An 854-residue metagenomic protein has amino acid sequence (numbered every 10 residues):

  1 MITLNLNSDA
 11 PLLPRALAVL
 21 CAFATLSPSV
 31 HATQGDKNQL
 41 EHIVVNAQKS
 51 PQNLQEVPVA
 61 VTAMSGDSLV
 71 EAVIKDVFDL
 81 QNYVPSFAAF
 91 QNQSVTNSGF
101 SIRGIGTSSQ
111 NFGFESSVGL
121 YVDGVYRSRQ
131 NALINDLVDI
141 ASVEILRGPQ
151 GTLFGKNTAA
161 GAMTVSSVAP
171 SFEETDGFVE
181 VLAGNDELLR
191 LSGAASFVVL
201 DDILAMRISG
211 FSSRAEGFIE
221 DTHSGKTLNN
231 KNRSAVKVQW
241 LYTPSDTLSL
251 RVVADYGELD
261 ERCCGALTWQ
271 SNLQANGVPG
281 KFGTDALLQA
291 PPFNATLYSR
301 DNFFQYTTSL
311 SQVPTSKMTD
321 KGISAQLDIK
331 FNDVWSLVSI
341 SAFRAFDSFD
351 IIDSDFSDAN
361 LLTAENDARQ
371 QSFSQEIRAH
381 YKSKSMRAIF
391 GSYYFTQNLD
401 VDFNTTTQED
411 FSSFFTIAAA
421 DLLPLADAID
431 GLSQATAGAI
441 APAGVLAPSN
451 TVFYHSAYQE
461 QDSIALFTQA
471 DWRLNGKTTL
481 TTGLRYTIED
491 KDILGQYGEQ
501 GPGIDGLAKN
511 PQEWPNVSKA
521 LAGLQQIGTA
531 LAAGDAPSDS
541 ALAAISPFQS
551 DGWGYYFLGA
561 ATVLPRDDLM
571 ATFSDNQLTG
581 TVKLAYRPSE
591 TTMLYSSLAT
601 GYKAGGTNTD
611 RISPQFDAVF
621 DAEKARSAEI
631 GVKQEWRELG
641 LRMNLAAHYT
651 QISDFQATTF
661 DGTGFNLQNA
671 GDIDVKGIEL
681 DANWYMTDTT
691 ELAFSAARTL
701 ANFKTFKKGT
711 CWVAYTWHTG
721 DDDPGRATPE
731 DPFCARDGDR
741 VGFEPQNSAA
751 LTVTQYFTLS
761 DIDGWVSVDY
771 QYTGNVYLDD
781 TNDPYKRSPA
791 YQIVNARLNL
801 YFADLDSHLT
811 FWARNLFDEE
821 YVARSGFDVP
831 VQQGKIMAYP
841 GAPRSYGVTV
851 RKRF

Functional and structural regions predicted by a protein language model:
K37-E174, I630: Acidic, small-polar-rich N-terminal luminal/periplasmic segments of exported/outer-membrane proteins
S98, E115-S117, R129, V138-R147 (+8 more regions): Outer-membrane beta-barrel translocator/receptor signature
T164, F172-E174, E180-L182, A194-T296 (+7 more regions): Periplasmic-side early beta-strands and strand-to-turn transitions of outer-membrane beta-barrels
L241-S245, G391-F395, A457-T650: Structural signature of Gram-negative outer-membrane beta-barrels, strongest in the C-terminal barrel of TonB-dependent
Q326-K330, S336-A342, D347-I352, R587-K603 (+2 more regions): Membrane-embedded beta-barrel scaffold of Gram-negative outer-membrane proteins
R387-I389, G476-L480, G640-Q651, N669-D780 (+1 more regions): Gram-negative outer-membrane beta-barrel transporters
Q408-S412, E691-L692, A701, Q771-D779 (+1 more regions): C-terminal beta-signal and adjacent terminal beta-strands/loops of Gram-negative outer-membrane beta-barrel proteins
F743-F802, R814-D818, V822-P830: C-terminal beta-barrel architecture of Gram-negative outer-membrane proteins
